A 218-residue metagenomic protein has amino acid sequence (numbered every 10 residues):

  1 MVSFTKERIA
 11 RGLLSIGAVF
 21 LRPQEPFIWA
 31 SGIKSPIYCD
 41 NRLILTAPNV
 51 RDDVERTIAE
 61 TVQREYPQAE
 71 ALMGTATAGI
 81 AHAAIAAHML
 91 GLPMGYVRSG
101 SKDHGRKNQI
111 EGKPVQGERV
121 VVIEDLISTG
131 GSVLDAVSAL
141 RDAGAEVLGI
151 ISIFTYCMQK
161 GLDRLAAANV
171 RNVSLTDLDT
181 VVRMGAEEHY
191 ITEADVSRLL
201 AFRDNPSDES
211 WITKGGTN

Functional and structural regions predicted by a protein language model:
M1-Q68: Active-site-facing substrate-recognition patch
V2-S15, S138-N218: PRPP-dependent phosphoribosyltransferase catalytic core
E65, G112-Q116, A139-D142, R164: Solvent-exposed alpha-helices and their adjacent loops that cap or buttress functional pockets in soluble metabolic
P67-A76, I151: Short glycine-rich phosphate-binding loop at a beta-alpha junction
E70, E118, L148: Conserved acidic residues
I80: Portal/gating segments that form or line small-molecule/metal binding sites
A83-V121, T129-D135: Short, glycine/charge-rich flexible loops or terminal/linker lids adjacent to PRPP-binding catalytic cores
